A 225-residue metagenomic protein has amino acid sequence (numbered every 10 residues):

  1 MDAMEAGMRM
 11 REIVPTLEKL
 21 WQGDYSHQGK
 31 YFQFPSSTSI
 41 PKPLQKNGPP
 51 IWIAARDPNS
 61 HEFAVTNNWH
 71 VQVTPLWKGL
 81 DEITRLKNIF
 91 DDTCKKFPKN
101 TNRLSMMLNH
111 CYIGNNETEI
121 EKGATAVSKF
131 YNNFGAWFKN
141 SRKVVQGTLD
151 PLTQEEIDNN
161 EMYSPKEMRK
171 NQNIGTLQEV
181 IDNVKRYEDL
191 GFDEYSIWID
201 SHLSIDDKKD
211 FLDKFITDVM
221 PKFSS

Functional and structural regions predicted by a protein language model:
M1-M4, K209: Glycine-rich tight-turn/loop motif centered on a GG-T
M4-S39, D81-F192: An alpha-helical appendage that flanks or caps ligand/catalytic pockets
R9, L212-S225: Alpha-helix-loop-beta-strand connector modules within alpha/beta enzyme cores
P43-T84: Loop-centered beta-sheet repeat module
I51-A54, W69-T74, R103-H110, Y195-I197: Hydrophobic faces of well-ordered beta-strands that scaffold small-molecule active sites in alpha/beta enzyme cores
S60, L80-D81, I113-N116, H202-D206: Flexible loop/turn segments at secondary-structure boundaries
P75-K78, W198-F211: Glycine-rich, proline-tolerant flexible connector loops at the mouths of alpha/beta enzymes
